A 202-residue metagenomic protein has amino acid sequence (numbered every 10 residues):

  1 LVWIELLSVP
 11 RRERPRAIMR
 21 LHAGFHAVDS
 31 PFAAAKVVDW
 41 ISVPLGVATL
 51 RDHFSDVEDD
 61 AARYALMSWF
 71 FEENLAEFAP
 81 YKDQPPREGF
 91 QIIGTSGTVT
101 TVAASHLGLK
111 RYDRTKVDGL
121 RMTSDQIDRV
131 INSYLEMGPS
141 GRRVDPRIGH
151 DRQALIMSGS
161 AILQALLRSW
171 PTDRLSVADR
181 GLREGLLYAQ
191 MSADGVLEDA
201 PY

Functional and structural regions predicted by a protein language model:
W3-V28, A34-Y202: Helical "lid/coupling" subdomains associated with nucleotide-phosphate turnover
